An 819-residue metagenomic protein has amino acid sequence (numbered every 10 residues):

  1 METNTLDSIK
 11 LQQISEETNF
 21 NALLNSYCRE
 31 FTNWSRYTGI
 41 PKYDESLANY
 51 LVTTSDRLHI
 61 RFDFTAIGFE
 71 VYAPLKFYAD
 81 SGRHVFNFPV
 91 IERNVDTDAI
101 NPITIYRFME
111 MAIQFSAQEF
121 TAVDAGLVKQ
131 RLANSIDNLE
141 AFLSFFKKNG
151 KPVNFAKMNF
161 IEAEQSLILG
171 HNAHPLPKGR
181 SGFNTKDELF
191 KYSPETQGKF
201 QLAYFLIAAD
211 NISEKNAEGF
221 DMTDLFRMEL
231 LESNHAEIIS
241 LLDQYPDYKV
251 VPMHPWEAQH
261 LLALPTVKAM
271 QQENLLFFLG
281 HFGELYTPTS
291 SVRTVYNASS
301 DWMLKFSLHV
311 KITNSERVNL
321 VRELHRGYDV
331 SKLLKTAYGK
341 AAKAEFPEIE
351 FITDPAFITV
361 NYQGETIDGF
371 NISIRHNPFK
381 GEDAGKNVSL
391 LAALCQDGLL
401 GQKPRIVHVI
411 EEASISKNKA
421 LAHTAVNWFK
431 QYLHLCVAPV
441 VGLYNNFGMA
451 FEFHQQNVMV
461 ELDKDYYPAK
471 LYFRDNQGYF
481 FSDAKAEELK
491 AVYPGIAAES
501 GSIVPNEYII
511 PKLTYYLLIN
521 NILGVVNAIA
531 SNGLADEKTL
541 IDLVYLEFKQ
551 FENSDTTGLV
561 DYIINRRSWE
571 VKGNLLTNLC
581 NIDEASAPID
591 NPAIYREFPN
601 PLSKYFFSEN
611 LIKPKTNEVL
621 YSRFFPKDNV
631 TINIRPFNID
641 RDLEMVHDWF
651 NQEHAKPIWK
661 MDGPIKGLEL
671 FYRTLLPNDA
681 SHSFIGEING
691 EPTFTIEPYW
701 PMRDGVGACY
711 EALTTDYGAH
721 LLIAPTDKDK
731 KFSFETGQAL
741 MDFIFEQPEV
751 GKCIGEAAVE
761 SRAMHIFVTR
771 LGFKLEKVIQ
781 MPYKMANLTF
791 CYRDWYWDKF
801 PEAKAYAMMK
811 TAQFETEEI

Functional and structural regions predicted by a protein language model:
E2-L435, D463-N610: Nucleotide/phosphate-binding site architecture used for ATP/NTP-dependent chemistry
F607-D640, D798-I819: Conserved N-terminal entry element of GNAT/NAT acetyltransferase domains
D662-S683: Active-site rim helix/loop that mediates acceptor-substrate recognition in acyltransferases
L676-D716, L722-K728: Acetyl-CoA-dependent GNAT
K730-I744, I766, R770: Conserved acetyl-CoA-binding loop-helix of GNAT-fold acetyltransferases
E746-A757: Conserved GNAT acetyl-CoA-binding A-motif
E756, K774-L788: Conserved catalytic-core motifs of GNAT/GCN5-like acyltransferases
V759-K777: Conserved active-site alpha-helix within GNAT-family acetyltransferase domains
